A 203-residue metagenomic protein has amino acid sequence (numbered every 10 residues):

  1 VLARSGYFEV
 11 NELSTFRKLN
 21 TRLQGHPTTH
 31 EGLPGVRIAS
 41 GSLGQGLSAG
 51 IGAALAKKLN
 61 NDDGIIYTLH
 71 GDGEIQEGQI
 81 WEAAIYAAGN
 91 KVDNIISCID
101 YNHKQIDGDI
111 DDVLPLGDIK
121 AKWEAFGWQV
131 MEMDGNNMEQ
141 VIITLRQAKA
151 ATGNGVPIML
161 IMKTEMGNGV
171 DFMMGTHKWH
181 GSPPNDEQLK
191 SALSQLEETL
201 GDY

Functional and structural regions predicted by a protein language model:
V1-G89: Cofactor-binding active-site loop characterized by glycine-rich and histidine/acidic residues
T28, Q79-W81, D107-D111, I143 (+1 more regions): Short acidic, glycine/serine/threonine-rich loops at helix termini
N61-G64, D111-T144, E197-Y203: Conserved thiamine diphosphate
G64-T68, I95, G155-M162: Generic beta-sheet signal
G71-E74, Y101, T164: Active-site metal-binding loops of divalent metal-dependent hydrolases
E77-N102, M159: A short alpha/beta connector and helix-capping loop motif
V92-G108, K120-W128: Active-site pocket-lining segment
M138, I142-Y203: Glycine/aspartate-rich loop-and-adjacent alpha/beta segment that forms the canonical ThDP
